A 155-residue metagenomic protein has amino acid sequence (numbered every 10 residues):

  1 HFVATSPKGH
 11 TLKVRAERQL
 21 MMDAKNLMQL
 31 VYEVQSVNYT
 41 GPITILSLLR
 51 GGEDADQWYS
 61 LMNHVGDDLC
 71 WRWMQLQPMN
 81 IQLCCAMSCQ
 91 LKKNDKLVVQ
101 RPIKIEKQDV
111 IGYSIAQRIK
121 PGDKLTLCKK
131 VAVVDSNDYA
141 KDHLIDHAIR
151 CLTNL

Functional and structural regions predicted by a protein language model:
H1-L155: Acidic/polar, glycine-enriched structural segments that form the non-catalytic walls/loops of the carbohydrate-binding
